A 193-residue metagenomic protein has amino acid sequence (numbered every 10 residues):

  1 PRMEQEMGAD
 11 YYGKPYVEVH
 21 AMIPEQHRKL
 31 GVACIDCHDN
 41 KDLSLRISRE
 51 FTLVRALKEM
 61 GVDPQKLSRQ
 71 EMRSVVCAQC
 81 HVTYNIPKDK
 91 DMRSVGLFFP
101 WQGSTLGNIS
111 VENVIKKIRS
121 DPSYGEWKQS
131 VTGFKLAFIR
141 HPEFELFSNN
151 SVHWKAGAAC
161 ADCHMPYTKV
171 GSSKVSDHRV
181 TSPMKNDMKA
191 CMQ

Functional and structural regions predicted by a protein language model:
E6-D162, P166-Q193: Primarily the internal scaffold of c-type cytochrome electron-transfer domains, especially repeated/multiheme c-type
